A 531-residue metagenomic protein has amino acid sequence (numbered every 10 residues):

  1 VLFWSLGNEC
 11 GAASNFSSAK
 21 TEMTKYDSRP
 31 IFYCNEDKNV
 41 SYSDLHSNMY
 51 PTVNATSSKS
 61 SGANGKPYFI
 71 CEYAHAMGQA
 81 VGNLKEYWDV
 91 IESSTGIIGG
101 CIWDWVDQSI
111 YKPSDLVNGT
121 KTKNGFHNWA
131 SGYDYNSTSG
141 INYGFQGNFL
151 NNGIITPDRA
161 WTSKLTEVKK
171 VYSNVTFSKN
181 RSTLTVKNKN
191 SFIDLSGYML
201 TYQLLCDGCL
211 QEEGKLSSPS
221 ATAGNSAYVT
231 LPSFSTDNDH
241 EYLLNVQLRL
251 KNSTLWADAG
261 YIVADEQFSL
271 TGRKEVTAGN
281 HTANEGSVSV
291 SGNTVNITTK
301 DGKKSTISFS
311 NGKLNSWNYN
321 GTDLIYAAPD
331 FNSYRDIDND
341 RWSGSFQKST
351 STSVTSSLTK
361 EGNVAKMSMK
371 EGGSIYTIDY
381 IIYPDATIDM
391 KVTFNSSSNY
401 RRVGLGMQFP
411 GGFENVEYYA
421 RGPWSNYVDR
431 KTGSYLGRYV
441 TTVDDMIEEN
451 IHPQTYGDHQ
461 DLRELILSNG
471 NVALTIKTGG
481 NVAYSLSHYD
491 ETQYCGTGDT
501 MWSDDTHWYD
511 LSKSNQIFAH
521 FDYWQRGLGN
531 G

Functional and structural regions predicted by a protein language model:
V1-T185, N190-S196, T201-E213: Extended substrate-binding grooves/exosites of carbohydrate-active enzymes
V186-N190, L204, S233, L248 (+1 more regions): Hydrophobic beta-strand positions in extracellular immunoglobulin-like domains
K189-D194, N252, S396-S398: Short, acidic/polar linear motifs in exposed loop/turn regions
M199, E241-N245: Short, conserved beta-strand segments of beta-strand-rich sandwich/propeller modules, principally
L205-H240: Intrinsically disordered, low-complexity Pro/Gly/Ser/Thr-rich segments with frequent PxxP/GP/PP motifs and embedded
E212-G214, Y261-E266: Extracellular and select intracellular beta-sandwich modules with Ser/Thr-enriched, small-residue motifs on
F234-D239, T254, F268-G531: Beta-strand/loop-rich accessory regions of lumenal/periplasmic or secreted enzymes, predominantly carbohydrate-active
L248-W256: Short acidic/polar inter-strand loop motif in beta-rich domains
